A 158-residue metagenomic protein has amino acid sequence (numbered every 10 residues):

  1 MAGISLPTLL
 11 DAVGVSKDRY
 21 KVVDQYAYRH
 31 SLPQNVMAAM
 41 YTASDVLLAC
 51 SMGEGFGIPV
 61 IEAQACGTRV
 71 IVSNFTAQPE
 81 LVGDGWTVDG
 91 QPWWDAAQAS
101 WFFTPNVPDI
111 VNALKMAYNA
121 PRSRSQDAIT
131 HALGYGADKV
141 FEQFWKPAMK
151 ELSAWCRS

Functional and structural regions predicted by a protein language model:
I4-A39: Nucleotide-activated donor-binding/catalytic signature segment of Leloir-type glycosyltransferases, i.e., the conserved
S44: An anion/phosphate-binding loop that grips the pyrophosphate of nucleotide cofactors and donors
M52: Aromatic "clamp/platform" in nucleotide-sugar-dependent glycosyltransferases that forms part of the donor/acceptor
G55-G57, G136: Active-site helix-initiating loop/hinge in glycosyltransferases
V60, R69-V72, A77, V82 (+1 more regions): Short hydrophobic beta-strand element within catalytic cores of glycosyltransferases and related nucleotide-activated
P79-M116: Change "using UDP/GDP/dTDP sugars" to "using nucleotide sugars
P105, D109, N119-M149: A charged, aromatic-enriched C-terminal amphipathic alpha-helix characteristic of glycosyltransferases across folds
